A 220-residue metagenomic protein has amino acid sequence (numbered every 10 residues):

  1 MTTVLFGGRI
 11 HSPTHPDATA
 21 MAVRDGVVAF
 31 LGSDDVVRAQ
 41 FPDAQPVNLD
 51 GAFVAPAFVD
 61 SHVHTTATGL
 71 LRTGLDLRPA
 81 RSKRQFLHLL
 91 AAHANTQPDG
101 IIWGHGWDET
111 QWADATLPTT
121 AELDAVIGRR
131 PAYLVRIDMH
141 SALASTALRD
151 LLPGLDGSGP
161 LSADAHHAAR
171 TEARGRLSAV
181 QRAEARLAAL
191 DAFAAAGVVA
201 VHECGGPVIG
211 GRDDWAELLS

Functional and structural regions predicted by a protein language model:
T3-F6, H11, P16, A20-L219: Divalent metal-binding segments
